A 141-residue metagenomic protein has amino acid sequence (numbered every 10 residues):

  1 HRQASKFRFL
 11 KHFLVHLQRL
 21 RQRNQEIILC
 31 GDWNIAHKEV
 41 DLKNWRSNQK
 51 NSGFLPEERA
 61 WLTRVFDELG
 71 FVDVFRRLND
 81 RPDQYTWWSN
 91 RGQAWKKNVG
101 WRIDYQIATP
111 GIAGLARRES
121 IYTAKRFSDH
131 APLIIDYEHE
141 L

Functional and structural regions predicted by a protein language model:
H1-L141: Active-site regions of metal-assisted phosphoester/phosphodiester hydrolases, unifying DNase/endonuclease modules
